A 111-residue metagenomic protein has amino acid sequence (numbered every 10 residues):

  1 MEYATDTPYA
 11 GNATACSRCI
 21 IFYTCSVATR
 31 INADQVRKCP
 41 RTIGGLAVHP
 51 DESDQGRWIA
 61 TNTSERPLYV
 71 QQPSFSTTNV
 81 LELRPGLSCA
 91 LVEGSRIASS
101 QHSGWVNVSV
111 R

Functional and structural regions predicted by a protein language model:
M1-V48, A90-L91, S100-R111: Intrinsically disordered, low-complexity acidic Ser/Thr-rich regulatory segments
T29, S53-G56: Amphipathic alpha-helical protein-protein interaction segments
D34, D54, V70-Q71, S100: Intrinsically disordered, low-complexity regions enriched in polar/acidic and amide residues
D51-S53, T63: A short, compositionally biased micro-patch
W58-S64: Asparagine-centered strand-capping/turn motif at beta-strand->loop junctions
R66-L68: Short, solvent-exposed loop/linker segments at beta-strand-coil boundaries, enriched for Pro/Gly and Ser/Thr
Q71-R111: C-terminal boundary/linker segments immediately following FHA domains
